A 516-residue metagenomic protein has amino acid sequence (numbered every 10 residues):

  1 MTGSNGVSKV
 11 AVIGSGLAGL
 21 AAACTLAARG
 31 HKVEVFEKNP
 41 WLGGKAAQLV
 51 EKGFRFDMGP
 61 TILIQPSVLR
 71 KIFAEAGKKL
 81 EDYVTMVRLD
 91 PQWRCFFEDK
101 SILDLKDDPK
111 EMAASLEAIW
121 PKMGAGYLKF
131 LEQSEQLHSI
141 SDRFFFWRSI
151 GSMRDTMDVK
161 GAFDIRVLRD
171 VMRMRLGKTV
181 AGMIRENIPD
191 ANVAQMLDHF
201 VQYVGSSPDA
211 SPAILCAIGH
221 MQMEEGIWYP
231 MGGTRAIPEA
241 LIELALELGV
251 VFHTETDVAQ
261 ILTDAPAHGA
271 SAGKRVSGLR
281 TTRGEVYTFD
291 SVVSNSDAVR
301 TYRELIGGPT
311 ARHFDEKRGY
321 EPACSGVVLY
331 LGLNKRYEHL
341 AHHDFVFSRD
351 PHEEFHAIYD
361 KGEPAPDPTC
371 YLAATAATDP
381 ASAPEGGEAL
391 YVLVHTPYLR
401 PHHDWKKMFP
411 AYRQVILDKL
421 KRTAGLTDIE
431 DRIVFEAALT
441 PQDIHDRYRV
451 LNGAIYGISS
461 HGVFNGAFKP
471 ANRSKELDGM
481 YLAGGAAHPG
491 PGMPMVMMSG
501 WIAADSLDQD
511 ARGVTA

Functional and structural regions predicted by a protein language model:
G6-R143: N-terminal glycine-rich phosphate/pyrophosphate-binding loop and immediately adjacent elements
E98-A210: Rossmann-like flavin
V171-V180, M223-E243, D404-Y412: Short beta-strand to alpha-helix junction loop
D190-S207, D367-A373, L426-P489: A glycine-rich dinucleotide-binding beta-alpha-beta segment and adjacent secondary-structure elements that constitute
A217-G269, G273-V276: Helical element adjacent to the flavin cofactor pocket in flavoenzyme catalytic cores
V250, A259-P384: Mid-domain catalytic core of redox enzymes that form a hydrophobic substrate pocket/lid adjacent to a catalytic redox
N334-L439, I444: C-terminal segments that line or cap access tunnels to active or ligand-binding sites in enzymes and enzyme-associated
G485-L507: A conserved FAD-binding loop/helix module that cradles the flavin
